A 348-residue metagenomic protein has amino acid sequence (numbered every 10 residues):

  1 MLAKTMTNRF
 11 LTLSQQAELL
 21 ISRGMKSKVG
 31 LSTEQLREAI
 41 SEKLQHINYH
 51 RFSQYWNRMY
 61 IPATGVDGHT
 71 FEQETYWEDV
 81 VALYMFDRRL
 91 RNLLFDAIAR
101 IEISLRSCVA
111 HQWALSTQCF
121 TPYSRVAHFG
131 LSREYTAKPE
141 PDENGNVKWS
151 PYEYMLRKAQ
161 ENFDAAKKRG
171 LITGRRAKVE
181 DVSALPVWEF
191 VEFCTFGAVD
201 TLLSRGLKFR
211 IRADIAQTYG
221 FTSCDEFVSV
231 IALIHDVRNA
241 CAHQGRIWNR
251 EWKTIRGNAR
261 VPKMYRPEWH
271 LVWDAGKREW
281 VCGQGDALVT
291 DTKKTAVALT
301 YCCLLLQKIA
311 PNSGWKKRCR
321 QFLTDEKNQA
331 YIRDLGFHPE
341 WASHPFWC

Functional and structural regions predicted by a protein language model:
M1-D236, W248-C348: Extended intrinsically disordered or low-complexity regions, especially N/C-terminal cytosolic tails and loops, rather
Q244: Acidic/aromatic/glycine-rich contiguous surface patches that form carbohydrate-binding/processing clefts and analogous
